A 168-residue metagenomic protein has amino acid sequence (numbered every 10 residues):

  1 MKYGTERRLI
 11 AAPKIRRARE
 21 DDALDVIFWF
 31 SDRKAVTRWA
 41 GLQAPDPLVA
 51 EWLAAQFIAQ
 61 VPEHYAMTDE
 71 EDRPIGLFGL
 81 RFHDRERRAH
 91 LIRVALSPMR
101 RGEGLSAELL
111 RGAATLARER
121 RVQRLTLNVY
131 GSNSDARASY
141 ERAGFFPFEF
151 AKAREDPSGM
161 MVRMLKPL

Functional and structural regions predicted by a protein language model:
K2-E6, M160-L168: Terminal substrate-recognition subdomain of acyl/acetyltransferases
R8-P13, R17-A23, F28-R93, S97-M99 (+4 more regions): Acetyl-CoA-dependent GNAT
L91, L125-V129: Conserved hydrophobic beta-strand within the GNAT/NAT acetyltransferase core sheet that lines the active-site cleft
L96, Y130-G131: Short amphipathic helical patch at the helix-1/turn junction of helix-turn-helix
G102-A107: Glycine-rich acyl-CoA binding loop
L109, N133-A136: Conserved short alpha-helix immediately C-terminal to the canonical SAM/SAH-binding motif I of Rossmann-like
N128-Y130, E141, F146-R163: Conserved catalytic-core motifs of GNAT/GCN5-like acyltransferases
